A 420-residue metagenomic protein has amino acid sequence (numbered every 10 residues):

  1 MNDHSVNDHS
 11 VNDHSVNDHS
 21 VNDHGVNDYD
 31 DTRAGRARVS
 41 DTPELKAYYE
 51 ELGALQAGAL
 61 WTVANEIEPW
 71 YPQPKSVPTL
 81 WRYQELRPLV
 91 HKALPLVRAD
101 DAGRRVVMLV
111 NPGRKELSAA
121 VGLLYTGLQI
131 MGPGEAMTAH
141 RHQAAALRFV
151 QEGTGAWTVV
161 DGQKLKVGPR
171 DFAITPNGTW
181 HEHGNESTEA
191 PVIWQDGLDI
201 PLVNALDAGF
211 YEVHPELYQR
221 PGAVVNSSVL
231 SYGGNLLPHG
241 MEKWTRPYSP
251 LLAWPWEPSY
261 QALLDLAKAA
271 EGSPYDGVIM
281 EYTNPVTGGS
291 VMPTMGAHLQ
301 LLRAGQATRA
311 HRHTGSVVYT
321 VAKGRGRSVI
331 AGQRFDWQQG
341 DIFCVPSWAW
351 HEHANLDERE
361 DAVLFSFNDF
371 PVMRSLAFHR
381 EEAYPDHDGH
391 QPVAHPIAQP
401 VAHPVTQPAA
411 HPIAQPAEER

Functional and structural regions predicted by a protein language model:
N2-D3, N27-G122, Q219-T294, H298 (+3 more regions): A short, N-terminal "cap"/entry segment at the start of jelly-roll beta-barrel domains of the cupin/DSBH fold
N2-N27: Asparagine/serine/threonine-enriched low-complexity, disordered tracts, especially those forming N-linked glycosylation
K115-S118, Y125, M137, A145-L147 (+3 more regions): Intrinsic, low-complexity N-terminal interaction/targeting segments
G132-P169, P176-T179, G184, R312 (+3 more regions): A short beta-strand-loop-beta hairpin characteristic of the jelly-roll/cupin
L147-F149, I174, T188-A208, Y319 (+2 more regions): A short hydrophobic beta-strand segment most commonly corresponding to one strand of the jelly-roll/cupin
F172, H214-Q219, R334-F343, E352 (+3 more regions): Short amphipathic alpha-helical linker/capping segments at the junctions of internal repeats and modular domains
N177-S231: Contiguous mid-protein beta-loop-alpha structural module that forms a pocket-lining wall or clamp of enzyme active
